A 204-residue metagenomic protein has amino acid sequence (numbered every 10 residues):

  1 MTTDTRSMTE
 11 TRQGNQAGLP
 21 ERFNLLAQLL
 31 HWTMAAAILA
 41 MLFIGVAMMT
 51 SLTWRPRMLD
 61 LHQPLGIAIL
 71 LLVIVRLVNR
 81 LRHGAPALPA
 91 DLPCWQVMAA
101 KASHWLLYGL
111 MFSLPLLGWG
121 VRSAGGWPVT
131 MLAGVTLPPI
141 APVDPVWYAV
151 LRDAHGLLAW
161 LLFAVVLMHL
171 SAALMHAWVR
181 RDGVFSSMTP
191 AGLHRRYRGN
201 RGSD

Functional and structural regions predicted by a protein language model:
M1-D204: Membrane-embedded alpha-helical bundles that constitute the cytochrome b-like, heme-associated redox core of multi-pass
